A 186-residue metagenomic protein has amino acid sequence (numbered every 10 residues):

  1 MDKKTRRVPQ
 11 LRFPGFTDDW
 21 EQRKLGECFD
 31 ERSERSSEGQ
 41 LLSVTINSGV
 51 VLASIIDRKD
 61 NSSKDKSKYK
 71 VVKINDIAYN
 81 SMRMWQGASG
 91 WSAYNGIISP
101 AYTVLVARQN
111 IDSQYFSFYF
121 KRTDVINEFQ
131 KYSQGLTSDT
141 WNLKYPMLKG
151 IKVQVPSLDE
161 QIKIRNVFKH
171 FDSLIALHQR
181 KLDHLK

Functional and structural regions predicted by a protein language model:
M1-D18, R180-K186: Short amphipathic coiled-coil heptad-repeat segments
K4, T45-D57: Short, basic/aromatic beta-hairpin or loop at an interaction surface
T5-R7, G96-T103, L136-D159: A short glycine-rich beta-alpha junction/loop motif
L11-S36: Non-catalytic DNA-recognition/assembly elements of restriction-modification systems
P14-D19, V104-S113, K131, P146-I162: Proline-centric
G39-I46, Y132-S133: Short coil/turn segments at secondary-structure boundaries
L52-D60, K64-I126, Y132, K144: A short beta-sheet element
E160-L174, H178-Q179: Extracellular/lumenal glycan-associated surfaces
